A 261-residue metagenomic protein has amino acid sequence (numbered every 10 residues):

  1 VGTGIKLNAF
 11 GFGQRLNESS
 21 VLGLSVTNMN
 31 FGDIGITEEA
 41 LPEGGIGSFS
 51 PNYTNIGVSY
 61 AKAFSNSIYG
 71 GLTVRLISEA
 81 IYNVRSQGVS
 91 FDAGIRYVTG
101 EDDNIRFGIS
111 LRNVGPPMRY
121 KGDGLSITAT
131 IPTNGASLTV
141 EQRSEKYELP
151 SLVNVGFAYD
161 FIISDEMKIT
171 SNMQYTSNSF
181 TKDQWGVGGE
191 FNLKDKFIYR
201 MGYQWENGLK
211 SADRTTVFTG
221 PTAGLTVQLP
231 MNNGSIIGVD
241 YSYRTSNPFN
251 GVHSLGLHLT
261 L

Functional and structural regions predicted by a protein language model:
V1-L261: Subset of outer-membrane beta-barrel
